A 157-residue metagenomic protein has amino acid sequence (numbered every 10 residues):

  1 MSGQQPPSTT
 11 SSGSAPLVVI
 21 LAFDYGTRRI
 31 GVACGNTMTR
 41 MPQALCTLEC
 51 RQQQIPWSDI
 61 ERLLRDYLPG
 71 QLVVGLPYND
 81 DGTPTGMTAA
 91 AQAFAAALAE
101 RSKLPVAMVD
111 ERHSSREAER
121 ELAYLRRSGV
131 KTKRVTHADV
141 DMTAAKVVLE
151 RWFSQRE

Functional and structural regions predicted by a protein language model:
M1-F23, T27-E157: Phosphate- and other anionic-substrate recognition elements at nucleic-acid/protein interfaces
